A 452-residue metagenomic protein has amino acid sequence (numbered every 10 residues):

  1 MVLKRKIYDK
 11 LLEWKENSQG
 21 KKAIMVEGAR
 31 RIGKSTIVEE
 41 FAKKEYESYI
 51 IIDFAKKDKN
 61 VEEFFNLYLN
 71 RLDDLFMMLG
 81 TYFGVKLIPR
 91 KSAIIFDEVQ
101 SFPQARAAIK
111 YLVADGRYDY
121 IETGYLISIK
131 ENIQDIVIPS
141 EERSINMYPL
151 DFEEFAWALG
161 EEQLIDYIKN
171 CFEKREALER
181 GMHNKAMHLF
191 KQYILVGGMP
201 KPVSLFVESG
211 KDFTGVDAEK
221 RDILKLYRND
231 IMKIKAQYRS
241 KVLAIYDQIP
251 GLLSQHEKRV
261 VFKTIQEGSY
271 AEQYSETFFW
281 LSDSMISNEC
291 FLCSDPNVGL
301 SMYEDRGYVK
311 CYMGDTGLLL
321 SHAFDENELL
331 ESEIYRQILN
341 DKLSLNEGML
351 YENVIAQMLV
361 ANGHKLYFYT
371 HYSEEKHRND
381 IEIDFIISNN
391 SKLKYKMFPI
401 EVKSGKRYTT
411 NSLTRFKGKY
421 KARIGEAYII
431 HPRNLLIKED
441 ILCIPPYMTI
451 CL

Functional and structural regions predicted by a protein language model:
V2-S18: Pre-Walker A adenine-sensing motif
K15-M25, R31, E40, K44 (+2 more regions): A cross-kingdom feature that marks ATP-driven nucleic-acid transaction machinery
K34: Conserved lysine of the Walker
K43-V61: Conserved catalytic segments around the Walker B and adjacent sensor/switch elements of P-loop NTPase domains
K56-P89: Short glycine-rich substrate-engagement loop in P-loop NTPases that contacts/grips substrate
I95, D119-Y125, N146, F155: Structural recognition of the conserved hydrophobic beta-strand(s) that form the central parallel beta-sheet of P-loop
Y111, S128-S144, A156-E161: Short regulatory helix/loop adjacent to the ATP-binding pocket of P-loop NTPases
G160-Y351, K365: Interdomain hinge/linker elements that couple catalytic modules in large macromolecular machines
